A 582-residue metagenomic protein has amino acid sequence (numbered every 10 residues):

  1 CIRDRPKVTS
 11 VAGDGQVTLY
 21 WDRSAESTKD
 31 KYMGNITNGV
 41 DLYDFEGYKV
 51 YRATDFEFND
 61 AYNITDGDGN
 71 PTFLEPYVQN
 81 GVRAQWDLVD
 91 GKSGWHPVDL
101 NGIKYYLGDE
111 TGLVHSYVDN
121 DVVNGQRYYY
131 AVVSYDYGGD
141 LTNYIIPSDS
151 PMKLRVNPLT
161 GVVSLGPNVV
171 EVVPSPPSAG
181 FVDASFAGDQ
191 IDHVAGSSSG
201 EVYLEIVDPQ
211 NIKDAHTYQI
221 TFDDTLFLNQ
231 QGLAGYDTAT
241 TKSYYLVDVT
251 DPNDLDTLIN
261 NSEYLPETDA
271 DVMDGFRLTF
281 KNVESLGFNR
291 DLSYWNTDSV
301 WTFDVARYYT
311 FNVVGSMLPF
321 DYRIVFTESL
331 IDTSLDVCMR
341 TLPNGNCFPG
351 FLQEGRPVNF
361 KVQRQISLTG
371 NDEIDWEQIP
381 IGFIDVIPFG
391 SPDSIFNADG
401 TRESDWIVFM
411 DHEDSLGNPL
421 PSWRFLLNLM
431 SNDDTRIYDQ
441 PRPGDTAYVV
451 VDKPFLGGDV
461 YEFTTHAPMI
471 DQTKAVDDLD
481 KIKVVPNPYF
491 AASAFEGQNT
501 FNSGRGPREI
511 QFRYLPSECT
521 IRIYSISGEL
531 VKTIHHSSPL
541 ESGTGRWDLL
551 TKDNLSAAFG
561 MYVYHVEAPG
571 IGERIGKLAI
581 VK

Functional and structural regions predicted by a protein language model:
R3-D553, A579: Polybasic, low-complexity Lys/Arg-rich tracts in intrinsically disordered regions that serve as generic basic
Y43, A557, I571-E573: A cross-taxa feature marking solvent-exposed loop/turn segments within ectodomains of secreted and single-pass membrane
N554-G560: Short glycine/proline/serine/threonine-rich loop/turn segments at secondary-structure transition edges
M561-K582: C-terminal tail/sorting-segment detector
